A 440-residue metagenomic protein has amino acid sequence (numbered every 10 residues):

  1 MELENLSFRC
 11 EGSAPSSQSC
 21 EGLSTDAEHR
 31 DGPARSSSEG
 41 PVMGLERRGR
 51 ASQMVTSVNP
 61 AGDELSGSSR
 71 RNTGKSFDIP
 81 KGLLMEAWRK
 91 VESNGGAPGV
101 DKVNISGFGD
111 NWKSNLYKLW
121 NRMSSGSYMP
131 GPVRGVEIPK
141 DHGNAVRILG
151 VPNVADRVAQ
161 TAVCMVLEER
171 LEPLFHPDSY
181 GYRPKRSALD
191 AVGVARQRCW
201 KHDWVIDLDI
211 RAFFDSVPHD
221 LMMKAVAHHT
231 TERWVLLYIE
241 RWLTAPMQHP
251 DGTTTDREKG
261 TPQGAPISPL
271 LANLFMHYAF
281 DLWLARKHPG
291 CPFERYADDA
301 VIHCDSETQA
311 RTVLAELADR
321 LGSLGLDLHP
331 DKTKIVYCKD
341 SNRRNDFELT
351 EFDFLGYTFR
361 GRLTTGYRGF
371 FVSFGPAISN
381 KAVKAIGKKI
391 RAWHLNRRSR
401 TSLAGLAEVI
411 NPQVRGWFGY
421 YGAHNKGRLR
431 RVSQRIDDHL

Functional and structural regions predicted by a protein language model:
M1-L440: Non-catalytic terminal/accessory segments
